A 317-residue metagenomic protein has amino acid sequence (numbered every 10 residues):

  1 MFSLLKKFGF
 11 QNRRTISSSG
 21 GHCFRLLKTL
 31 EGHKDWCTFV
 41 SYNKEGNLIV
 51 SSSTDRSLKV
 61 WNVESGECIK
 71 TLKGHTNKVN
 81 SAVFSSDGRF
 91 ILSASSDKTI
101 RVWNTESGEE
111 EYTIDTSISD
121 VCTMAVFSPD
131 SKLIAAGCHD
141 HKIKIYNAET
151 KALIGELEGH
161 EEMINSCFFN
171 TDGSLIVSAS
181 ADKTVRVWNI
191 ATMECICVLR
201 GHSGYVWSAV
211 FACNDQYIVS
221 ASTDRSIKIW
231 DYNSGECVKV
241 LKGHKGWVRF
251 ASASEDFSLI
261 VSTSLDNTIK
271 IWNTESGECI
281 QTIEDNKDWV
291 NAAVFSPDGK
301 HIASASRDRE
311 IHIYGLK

Functional and structural regions predicted by a protein language model:
F2-W36: Intrinsically disordered, low-complexity acidic/Ser/Thr/Pro-rich linker and tail segments in large eukaryotic scaffolds
L26-G32, C68-G74, E110-I118, L153-G159 (+3 more regions): Short C-terminal beta-strands that terminate individual repeats in beta-propeller domains, predominantly WD40 blades
D35-T38, D55-K59, N77, D97-R101 (+11 more regions): Short coil/turn segments within WD40 beta-propeller repeats
K44-E45, S86-D87, P129-D130, T171-D172 (+3 more regions): Residue-level detector of Asp-centered blade-edge/turn motifs that repeat once per structural unit in beta-propeller
V63-S65, T105-G108, A148-K151, I190-M193 (+3 more regions): Short loop/turn segments that connect beta-strands within beta-propeller blades
N291-K317: Blade-level signature of beta-propeller repeat domains, shared across WD40, Kelch, NHL, RCC1 and BNR/Asp-box propellers
